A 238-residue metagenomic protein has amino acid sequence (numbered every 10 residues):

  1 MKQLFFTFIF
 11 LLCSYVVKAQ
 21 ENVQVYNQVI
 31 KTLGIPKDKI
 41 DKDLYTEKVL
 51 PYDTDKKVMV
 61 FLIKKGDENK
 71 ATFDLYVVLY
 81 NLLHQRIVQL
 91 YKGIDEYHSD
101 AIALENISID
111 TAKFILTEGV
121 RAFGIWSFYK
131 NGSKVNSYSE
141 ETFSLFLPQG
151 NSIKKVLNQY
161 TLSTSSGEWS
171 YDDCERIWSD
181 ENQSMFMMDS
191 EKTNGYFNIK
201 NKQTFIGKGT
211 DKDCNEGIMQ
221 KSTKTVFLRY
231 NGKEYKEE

Functional and structural regions predicted by a protein language model:
L4, A19-K39, L145-K154, Y160 (+1 more regions): Acidic, small-residue rich beta-repeat scaffolds with periodic aromatic anchors
L4-C13: Sec-dependent N-terminal signal peptides
Q20-A71: Start-of-domain marker
D43-D55, A103-G119, M185-T193: Structural signature of eukaryotic scaffold interfaces centered on beta-propeller domains
K56-K64, I115-Y129, T193-T204: Acidic/hydrophobic-patterned starts of short beta strands in beta-sheet-rich repeat architectures
M59-L62, G66-T117: Short N-terminal edge-element motif at the start of the domain
G66-A71, G132-Y138, N215-M219: Short consensus segments that form the blades of beta-propeller domains, in both extracellular/periplasmic
I109-R176: A charged, solvent-exposed segment within the mature domains of Sec-exported extracytoplasmic proteins
